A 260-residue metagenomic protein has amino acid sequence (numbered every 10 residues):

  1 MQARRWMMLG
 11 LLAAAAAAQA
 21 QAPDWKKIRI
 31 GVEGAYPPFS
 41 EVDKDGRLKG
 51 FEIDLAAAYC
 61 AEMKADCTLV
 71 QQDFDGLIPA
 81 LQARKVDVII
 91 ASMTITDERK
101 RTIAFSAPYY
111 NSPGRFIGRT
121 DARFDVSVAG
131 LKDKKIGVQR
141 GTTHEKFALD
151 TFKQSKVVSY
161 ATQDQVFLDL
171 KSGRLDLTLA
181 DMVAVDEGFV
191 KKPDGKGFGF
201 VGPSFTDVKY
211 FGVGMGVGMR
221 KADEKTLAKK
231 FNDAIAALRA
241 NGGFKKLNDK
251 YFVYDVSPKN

Functional and structural regions predicted by a protein language model:
Q21-S92, R101, Y254: Extracytoplasmic small-molecule ligand-binding "clamshell" domains of the periplasmic binding protein/Venus flytrap
S40-K44, A56-A65, V128, K132 (+3 more regions): Ligand-binding cleft/hinge of the Venus flytrap
I53, L69-P79, R123-F124, V158-S172 (+1 more regions): Short helix-initiation/N-cap motifs at beta->coil->alpha
D54-E62, A122, G130, K134-K135 (+3 more regions): Extended ligand-binding regions for polar small-molecule ligands
A65, M93-I95, R99, S106-Q154 (+1 more regions): A conserved helix-loop-strand patch within extracytoplasmic ligand-binding domains of the periplasmic binding
A65-D66, A83-A91, K135, K171-A184 (+1 more regions): Alpha-to-beta junction loops
G76, M93-R101, D150, D176-F211: A ligand-binding cleft/hinge motif common to bilobed small-molecule-binding domains
Y110-G118, V190-N232, Y254-N260: Periplasmic-binding protein-like
